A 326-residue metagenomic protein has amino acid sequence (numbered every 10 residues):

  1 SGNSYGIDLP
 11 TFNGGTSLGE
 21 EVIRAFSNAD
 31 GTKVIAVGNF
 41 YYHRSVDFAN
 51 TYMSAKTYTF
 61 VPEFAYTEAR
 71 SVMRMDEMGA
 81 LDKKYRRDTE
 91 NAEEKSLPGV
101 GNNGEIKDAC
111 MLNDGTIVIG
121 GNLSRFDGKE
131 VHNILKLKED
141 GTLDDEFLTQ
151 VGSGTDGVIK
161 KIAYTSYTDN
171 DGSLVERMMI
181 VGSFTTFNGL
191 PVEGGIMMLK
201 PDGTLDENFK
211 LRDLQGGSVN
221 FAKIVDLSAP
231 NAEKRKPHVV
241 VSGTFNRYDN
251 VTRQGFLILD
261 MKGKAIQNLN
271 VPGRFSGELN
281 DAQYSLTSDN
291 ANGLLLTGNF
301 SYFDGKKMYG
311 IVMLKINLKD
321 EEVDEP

Functional and structural regions predicted by a protein language model:
S1-P326: Extracytoplasmic mature domains of secreted or surface-exposed proteins
